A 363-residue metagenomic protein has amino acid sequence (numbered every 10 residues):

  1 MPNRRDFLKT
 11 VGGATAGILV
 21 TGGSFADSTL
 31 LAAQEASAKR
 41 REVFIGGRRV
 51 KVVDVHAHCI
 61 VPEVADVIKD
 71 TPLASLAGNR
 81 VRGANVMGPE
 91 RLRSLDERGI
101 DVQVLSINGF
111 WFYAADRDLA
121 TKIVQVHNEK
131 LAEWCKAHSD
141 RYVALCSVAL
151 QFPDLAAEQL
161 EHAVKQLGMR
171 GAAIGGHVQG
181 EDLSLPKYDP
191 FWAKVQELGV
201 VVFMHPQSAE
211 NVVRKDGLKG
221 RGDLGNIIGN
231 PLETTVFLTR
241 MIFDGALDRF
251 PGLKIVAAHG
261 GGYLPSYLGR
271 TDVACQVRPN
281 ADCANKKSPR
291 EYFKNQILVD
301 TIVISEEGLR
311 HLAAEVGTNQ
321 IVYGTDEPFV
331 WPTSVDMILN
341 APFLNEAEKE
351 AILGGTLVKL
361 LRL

Functional and structural regions predicted by a protein language model:
P2-A32, S37-K51, V55, V61-V102 (+8 more regions): Mid-to-C-terminal alpha-helical segments outside catalytic/metal-binding sites
I45-G47, Q196, R249, E291 (+1 more regions): Short, flexible hinge/linker loops that cap or flank conserved catalytic cores
R49, V61-V86, A209-T234, T271-Q296: Active-site gating loops and adjacent loop-to-helix segments of metal-dependent hydrolytic enzymes
V53-A57, Q103-L105, A144-C146, A172-I174 (+4 more regions): Hydrophobic faces of well-ordered beta-strands that scaffold small-molecule active sites in alpha/beta enzyme cores
I60-E63, W111-Y113, Q151-F152, G180 (+4 more regions): Active-site environment of divalent metal-dependent phosphoester hydrolases
D101-M241: Active-site gating/metal-coordination segments in enzymes
L167-R170, L198-V200, F250-G252, V316-Q320: Glycine-enriched alpha-helix->loop->beta-strand junction motifs that scaffold or abut catalytic
F243-G245, P251-P289: Aromatic-lined glycan-binding groove of carbohydrate-active enzymes
